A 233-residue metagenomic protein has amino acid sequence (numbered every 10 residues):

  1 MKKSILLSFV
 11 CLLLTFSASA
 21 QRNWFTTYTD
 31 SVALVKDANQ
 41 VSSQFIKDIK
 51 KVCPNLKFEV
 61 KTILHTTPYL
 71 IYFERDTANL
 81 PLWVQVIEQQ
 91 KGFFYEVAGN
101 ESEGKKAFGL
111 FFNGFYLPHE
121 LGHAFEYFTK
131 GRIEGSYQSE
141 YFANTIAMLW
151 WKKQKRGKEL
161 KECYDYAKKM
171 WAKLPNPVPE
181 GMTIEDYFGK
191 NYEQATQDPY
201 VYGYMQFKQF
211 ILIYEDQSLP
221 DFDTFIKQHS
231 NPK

Functional and structural regions predicted by a protein language model:
M1-R22: Bacterial Sec-dependent N-terminal signal peptides
Q21-A33, H229: Acidic/histidine-rich, surface-exposed loop or edge segments in extracytoplasmic proteins
A33-Y95, N100-E101, K105-F111: Auxiliary, metal-adjacent structural segments of Zn-dependent hydrolase domains
V52-L64, Y127-S136, G157-D165: Surface-exposed patches in mature extracellular/periplasmic domains of secreted proteins
E101-G104, H123-I133: Substrate-binding clefts and substrate-entry loops adjacent to catalytic sites of polymer-processing enzymes acting on
F115-F128, N144, M148: Active-site recognition of the HExxH zinc-binding catalytic motif
S136-K153: An active-site-proximal "capping" alpha-helix that borders the catalytic cofactor pocket
Q154-K233: Long, well-structured alpha-helical subdomains associated with metal-dependent extracellular/ecto-lumenal hydrolases
